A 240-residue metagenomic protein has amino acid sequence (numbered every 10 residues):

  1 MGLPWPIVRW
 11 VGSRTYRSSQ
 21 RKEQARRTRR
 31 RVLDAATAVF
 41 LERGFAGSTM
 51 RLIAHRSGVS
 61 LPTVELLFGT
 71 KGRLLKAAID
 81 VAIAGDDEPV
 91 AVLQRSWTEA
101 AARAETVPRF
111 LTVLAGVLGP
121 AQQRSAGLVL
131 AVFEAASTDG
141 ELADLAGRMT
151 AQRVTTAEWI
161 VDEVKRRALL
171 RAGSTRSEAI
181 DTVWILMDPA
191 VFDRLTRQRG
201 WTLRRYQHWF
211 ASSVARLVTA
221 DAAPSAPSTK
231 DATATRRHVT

Functional and structural regions predicted by a protein language model:
M1-R27, A91-Q94, S225-T240: N-terminal intrinsically disordered/low-complexity leader segments
Q24-T37, I53, L74, A78-P89 (+1 more regions): Generic hydrophobic, amphipathic alpha-helix propensity
R31, V39-R73, A77: Helix-turn-helix
L67, A77-A78, I160, W209: Residues in the recognition helix of alpha-helical DNA-binding motifs
R73, A77, E88-Q123, I180: Hydrophobic alpha-helical connector segments
V113-F133, G140-R167, S177-D181, H208 (+1 more regions): Amphipathic alpha-helical packing segments from all-alpha helical-bundle domains
V164-S213, D221-D231, H238-T240: Hydrophobic/aromatic-rich alpha-helical bundle segments in the mid-to-C-terminal region
